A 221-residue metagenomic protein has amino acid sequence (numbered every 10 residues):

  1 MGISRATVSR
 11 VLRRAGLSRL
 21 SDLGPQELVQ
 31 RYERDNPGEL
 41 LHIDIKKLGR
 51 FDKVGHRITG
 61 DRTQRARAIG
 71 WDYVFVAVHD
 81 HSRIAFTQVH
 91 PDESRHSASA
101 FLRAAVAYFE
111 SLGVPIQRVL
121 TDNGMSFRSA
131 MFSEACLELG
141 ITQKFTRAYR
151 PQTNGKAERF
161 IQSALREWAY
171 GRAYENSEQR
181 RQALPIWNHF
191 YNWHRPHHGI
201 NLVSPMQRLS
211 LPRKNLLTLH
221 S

Functional and structural regions predicted by a protein language model:
M1-K53, M125, S133-E134, R147-P151 (+1 more regions): Basic, flexible linker segments flanking DNA-binding modules in nucleic acid-interacting mobile-element proteins
R10, A100, Q182: DNA-binding alpha-helical recognition surfaces that contact promoter or target DNA
E39, L139-I141, S163-S221: C-terminal domain-tail junction helix/linker
I43-A85: An active-site-proximal beta-strand-loop segment
G70-Y73, Q88-G113: Active-site beta-loop-alpha junctions of metal-dependent nucleic acid enzymes, especially the RNase H-like/DDE
I84-Q88, K144-T146, Y170: Short small-residue beta-strand/loop micro-motif enriched in glycine and branched aliphatics
E93, L112-S129, Y149, N154 (+1 more regions): Acidic/histidine-rich, metal-coordinating catalytic segments
R118-N123, L137-K156, R172-E175: RNase H-like polynucleotidyl transferase catalytic core
